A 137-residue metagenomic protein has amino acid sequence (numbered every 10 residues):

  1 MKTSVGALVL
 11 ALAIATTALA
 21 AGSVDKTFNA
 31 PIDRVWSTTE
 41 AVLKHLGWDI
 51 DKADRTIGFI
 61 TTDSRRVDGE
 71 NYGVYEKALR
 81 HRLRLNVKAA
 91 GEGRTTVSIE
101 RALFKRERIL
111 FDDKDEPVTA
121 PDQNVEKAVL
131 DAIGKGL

Functional and structural regions predicted by a protein language model:
A7-T17: Bacterial N-terminal signal peptides
L19-L137: Ser/Thr-rich, low-complexity intrinsically disordered terminal regions
